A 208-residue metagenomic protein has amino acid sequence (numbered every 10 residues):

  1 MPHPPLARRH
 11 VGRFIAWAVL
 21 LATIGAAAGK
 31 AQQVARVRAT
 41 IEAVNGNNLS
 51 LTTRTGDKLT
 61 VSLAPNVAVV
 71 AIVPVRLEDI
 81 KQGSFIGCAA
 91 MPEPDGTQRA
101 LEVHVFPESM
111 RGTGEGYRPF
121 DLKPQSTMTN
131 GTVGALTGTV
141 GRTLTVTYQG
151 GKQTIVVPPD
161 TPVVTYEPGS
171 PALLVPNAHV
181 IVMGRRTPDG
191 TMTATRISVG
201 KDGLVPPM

Functional and structural regions predicted by a protein language model:
P2-L6, W17, A22-M208: Short, flexible, surface-exposed loop segments at domain boundaries
